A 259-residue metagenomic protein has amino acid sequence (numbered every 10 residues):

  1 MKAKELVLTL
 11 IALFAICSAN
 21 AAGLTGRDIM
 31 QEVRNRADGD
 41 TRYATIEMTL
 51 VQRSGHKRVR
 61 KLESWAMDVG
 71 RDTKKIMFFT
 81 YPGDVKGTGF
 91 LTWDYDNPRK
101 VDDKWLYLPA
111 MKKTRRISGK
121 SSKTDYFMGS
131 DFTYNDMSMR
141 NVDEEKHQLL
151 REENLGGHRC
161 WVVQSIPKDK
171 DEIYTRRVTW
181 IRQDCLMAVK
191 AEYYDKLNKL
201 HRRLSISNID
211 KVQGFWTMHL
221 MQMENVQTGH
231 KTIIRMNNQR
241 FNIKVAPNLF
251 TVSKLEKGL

Functional and structural regions predicted by a protein language model:
M1-L8: Bacterial N-terminal signal peptides that target proteins for export
L8-C17: Bacterial N-terminal signal peptides
A19-G23: Boundary at the C-terminal end of the N-terminal hydrophobic targeting segment
L24-A110: N-terminal mature ectodomain segment of secretory-pathway/periplasmic proteins
R27, R58-V59, M137-L149, N198-R203: A short, amphipathic edge element
E63-A66, Q148-N154, S207-I209: Short amphipathic beta-strand and strand-loop transition segments with alternating hydrophobic
T80, L91-W93, D103-Y107, R116-S118 (+2 more regions): Gly/Pro-enriched, hydrophobic low-complexity segments that function as extracytoplasmic propeptides/linkers
G258-L259: Short, solvent-exposed mixed-charge patches
